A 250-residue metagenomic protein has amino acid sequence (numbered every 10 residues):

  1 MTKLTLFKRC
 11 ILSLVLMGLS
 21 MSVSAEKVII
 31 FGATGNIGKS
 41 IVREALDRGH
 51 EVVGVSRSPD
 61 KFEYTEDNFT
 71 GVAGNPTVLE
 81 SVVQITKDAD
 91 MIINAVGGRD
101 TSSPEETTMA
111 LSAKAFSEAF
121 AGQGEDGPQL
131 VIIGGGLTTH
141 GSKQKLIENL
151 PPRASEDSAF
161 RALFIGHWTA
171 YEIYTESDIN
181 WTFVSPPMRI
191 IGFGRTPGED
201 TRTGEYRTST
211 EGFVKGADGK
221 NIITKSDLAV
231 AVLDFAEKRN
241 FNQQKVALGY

Functional and structural regions predicted by a protein language model:
T2-I11: Bacterial N-terminal signal peptides that target proteins for export
K27-T34, P128, E211, G216-Y250: Mid/C-terminal beta-alpha module of Rossmann-like enzyme folds, strongest in SDR-family dehydrogenases/epimerases
I29, G54, P59-A115, G122: NAD(P)H-binding glycine-rich loop region in Rossmannoid oxidoreductase-like domains and their noncatalytic homologs
I29-R48: N-terminal Rossmann NAD(P)H-binding glycine-rich loop of SDR-like oxidoreductase domains
F31, E51-V53, P59, A115-A162 (+1 more regions): Conserved Rossmann-fold NAD(P)-dependent oxidoreductase catalytic core, especially the SDR/UDP-sugar
Y171-F193: Conserved beta-loop-beta element that borders a ligand/cofactor-binding pocket
G192-T203, F235-Q244: Glycine/proline-rich active-site loop of Rossmann-fold NAD(P)-dependent oxidoreductases
